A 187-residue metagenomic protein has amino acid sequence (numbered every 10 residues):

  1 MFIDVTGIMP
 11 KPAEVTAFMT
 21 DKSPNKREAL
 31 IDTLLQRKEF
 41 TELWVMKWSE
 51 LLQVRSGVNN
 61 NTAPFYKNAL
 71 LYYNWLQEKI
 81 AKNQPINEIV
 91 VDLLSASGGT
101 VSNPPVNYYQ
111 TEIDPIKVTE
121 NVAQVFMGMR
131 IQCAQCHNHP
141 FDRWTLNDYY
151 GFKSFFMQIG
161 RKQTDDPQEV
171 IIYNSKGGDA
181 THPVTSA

Functional and structural regions predicted by a protein language model:
M1-A187: Short, structured secondary-structure elements that scaffold catalytic or ligand/cofactor-binding regions
